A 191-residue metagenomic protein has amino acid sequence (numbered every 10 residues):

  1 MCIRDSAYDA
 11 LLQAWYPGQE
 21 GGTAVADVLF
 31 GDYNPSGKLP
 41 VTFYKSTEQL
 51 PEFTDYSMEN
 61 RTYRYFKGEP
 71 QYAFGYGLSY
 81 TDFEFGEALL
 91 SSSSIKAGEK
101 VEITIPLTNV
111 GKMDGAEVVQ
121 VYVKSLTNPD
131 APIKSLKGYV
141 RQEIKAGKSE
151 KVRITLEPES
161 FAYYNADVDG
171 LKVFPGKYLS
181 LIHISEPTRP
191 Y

Functional and structural regions predicted by a protein language model:
M1-I3, I182-Y191: Single conserved hydrophobic/aromatic residue that forms the stacking wall/gate of nucleotide- or nucleobase-binding
R4-A116, Y122, P175-G176, S180-L181: Secreted, periplasmic, or luminal enzymes acting at the cell surface/secretory milieu
S91, G138-V140, D169: Short, conserved secondary-structure segments in the cores of folded domains
N109-G111, S125-T127, P158-S160: Beta-strand elements of well-folded, non-transmembrane domains
P129-Y164: Intrinsically disordered, low-complexity Pro/Gly/Ser/Thr-rich segments with frequent PxxP/GP/PP motifs and embedded
S160-K177: Short glycine/proline/serine/threonine-rich loop/turn segments at secondary-structure transition edges
